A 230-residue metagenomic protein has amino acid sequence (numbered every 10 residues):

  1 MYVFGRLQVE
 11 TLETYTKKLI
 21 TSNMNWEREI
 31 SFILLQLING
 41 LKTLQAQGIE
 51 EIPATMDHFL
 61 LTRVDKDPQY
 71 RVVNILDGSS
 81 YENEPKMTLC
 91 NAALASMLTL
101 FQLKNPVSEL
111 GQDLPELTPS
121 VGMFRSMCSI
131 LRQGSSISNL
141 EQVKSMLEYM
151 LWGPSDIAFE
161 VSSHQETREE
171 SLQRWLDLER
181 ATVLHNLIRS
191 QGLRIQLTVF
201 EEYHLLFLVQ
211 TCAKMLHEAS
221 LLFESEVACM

Functional and structural regions predicted by a protein language model:
M1, I38-L41, M56-H58, Q69: Beta-strand-rich binding-surface signature of beta-sandwich/beta-barrel folds used to engage anionic ligands
M1-R28: Conserved structural core of kinase catalytic domains
I20-R28, L37, G111-T118: WD40-like beta-propeller blades
I33-L34: Activation segment signature within eukaryotic-like protein kinase domains
N39-E50: Protein kinase catalytic-loop region centered on the HRD/HxD motif
E50-S225: C-lobe/activation-segment region of protein kinase-like
